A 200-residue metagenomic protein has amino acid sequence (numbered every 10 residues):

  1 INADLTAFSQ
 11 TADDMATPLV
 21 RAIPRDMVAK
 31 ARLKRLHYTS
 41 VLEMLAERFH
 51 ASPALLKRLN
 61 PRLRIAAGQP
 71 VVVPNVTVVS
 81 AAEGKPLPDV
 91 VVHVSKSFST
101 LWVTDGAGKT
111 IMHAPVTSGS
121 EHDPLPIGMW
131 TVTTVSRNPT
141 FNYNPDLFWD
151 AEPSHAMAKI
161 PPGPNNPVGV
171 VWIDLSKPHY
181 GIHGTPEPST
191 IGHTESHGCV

Functional and structural regions predicted by a protein language model:
I1, T39-I65, K109-H113: LysM (lysin motif) carbohydrate-binding repeats in extracellular/periplasmic proteins that recognize
I1-L19, L55-L87: Extracellular LysM carbohydrate-binding repeats and other cell-envelope/extracellular binding modules
S9-H50: Primarily a LysM-type cell-wall glycan-binding module
R35-L42, F49, R64, V94-S97 (+4 more regions): Solvent-exposed, acidic/flexible segments
H37, A82-G84, I191: Short amphipathic alpha-helical segments at helix-loop
V79, E83-T185: Gly/Pro-biased beta-strand-loop elements
I182-S196: Immediate flanking context of iron-sulfur cluster ligation sites
